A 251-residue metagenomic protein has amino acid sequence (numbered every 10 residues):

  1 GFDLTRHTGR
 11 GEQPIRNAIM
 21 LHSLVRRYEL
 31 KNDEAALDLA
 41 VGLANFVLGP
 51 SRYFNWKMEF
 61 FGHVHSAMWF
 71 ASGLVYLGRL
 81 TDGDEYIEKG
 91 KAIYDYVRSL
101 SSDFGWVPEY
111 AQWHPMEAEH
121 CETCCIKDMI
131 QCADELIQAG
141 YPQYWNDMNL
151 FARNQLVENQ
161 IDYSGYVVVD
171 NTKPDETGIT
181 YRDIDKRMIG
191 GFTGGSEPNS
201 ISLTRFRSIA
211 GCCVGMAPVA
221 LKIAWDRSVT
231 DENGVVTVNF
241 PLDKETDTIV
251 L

Functional and structural regions predicted by a protein language model:
G1-E12, G49-Y53, L100-E117: Aromatic- and acidic-residue-enriched carbohydrate-binding clefts of CAZyme catalytic domains
G1-G9, A18-V25, L37-N55: Extracellular glycan-targeting catalytic surfaces
H7-E34, V64-R98, Q112-L251: Aromatic (Trp/Tyr) and acidic
F54-H63: A surface-exposed regulatory interaction patch that couples sensing to output across bacterial transport/metabolic
